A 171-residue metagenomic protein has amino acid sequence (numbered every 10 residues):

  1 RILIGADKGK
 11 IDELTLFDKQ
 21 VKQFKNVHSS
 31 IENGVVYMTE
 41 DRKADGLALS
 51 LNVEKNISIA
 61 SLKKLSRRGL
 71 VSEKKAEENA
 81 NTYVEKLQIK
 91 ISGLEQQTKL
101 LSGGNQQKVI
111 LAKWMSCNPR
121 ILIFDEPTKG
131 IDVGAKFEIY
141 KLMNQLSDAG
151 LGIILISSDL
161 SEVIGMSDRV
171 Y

Functional and structural regions predicted by a protein language model:
R1-Y171: Glycine-rich phosphate-binding loops of nucleotide-dependent enzymes
